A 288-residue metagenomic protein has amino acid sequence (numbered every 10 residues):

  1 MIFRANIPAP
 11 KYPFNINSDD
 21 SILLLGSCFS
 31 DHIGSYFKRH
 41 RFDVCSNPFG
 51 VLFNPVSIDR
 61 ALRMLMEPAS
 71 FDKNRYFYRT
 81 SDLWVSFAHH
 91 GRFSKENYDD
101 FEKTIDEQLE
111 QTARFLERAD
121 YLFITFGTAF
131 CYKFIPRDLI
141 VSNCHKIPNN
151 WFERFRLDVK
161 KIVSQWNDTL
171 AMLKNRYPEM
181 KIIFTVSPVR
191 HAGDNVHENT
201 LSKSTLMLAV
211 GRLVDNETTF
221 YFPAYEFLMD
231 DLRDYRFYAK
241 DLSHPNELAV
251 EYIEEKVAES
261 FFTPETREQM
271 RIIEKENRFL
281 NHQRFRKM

Functional and structural regions predicted by a protein language model:
M1-M288: Extracellular glycan-modifying ectodomains
